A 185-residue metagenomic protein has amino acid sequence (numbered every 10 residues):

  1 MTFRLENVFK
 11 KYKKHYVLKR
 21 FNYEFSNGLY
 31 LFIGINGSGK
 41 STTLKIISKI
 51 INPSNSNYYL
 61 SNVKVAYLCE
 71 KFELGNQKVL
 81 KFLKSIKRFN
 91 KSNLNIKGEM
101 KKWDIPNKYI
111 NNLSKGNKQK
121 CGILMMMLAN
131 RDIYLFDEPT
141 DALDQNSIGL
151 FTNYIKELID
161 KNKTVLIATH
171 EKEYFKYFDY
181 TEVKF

Functional and structural regions predicted by a protein language model:
F3, Y16-R20: Conserved structural motif at the start of ABC-family nucleotide-binding domains
Y30, S41-I50: Short, conserved post-Walker A segment of ABC-type ATPase nucleotide-binding domains
I33-I35: The feature captures the beta-strand-to-loop junction immediately N-terminal to the Walker
S48-R88: ABC ATPase nucleotide-binding domain signature region
I123, A168: Hydrophobic anchor residue at the start of the ABC signature
Y134-E138: Catalytic Walker B motif of ABC-type/P-loop ATPase nucleotide-binding domains
Q145-N146: Helix N-cap at the start of a conserved alpha-helix in ABC-type nucleotide-binding domains
